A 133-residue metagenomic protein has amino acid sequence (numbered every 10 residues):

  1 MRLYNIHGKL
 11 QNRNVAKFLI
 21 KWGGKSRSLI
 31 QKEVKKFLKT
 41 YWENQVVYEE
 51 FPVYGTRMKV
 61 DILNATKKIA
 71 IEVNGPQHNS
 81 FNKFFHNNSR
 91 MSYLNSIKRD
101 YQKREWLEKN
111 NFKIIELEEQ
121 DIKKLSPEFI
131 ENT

Functional and structural regions predicted by a protein language model:
M1-T133: Nucleic-acid endo/exonuclease domains
